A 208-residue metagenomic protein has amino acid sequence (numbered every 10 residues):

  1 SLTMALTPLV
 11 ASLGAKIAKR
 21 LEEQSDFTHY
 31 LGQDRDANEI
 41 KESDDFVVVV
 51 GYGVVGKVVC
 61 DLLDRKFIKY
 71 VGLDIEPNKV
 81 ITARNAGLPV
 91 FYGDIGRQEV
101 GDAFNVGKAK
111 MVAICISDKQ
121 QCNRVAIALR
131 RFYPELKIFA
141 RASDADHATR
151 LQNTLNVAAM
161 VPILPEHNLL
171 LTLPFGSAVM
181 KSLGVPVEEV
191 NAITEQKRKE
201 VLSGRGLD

Functional and structural regions predicted by a protein language model:
S1-D208: Cytosolic regulatory regions of ion transport systems
